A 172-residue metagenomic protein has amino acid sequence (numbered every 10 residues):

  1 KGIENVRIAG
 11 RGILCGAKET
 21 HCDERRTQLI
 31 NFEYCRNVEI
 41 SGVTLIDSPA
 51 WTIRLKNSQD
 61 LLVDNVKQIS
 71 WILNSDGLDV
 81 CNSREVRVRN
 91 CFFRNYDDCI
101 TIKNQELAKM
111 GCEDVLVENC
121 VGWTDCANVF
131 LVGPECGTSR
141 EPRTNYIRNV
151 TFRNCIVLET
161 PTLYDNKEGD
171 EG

Functional and structural regions predicted by a protein language model:
K1-G172: Extracellular/periplasmic carbohydrate-active domains that bind, remodel, or depolymerize complex polysaccharides
